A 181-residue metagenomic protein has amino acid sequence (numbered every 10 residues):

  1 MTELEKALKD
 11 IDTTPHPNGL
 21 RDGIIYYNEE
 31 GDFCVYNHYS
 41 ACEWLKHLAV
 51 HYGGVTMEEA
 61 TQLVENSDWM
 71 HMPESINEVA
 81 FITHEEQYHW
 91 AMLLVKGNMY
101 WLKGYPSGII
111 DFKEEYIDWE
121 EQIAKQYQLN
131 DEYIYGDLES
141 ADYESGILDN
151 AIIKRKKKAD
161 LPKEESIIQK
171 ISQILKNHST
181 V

Functional and structural regions predicted by a protein language model:
E3-G53, E58-D149: C-terminal alpha-helical interaction appendages
L8, T61, I168, S172-K176: Residue-level detector of alpha-helical secondary structure
E85-Y88, K156, K170, S179: Positively charged, low-complexity intrinsically disordered regions
E144, D149-N150, K154, K170 (+1 more regions): Low-complexity, intrinsically disordered segments with a bias for serine/threonine
A159-D160: Positively charged N-terminal leader segments that act as targeting/secretion signals
